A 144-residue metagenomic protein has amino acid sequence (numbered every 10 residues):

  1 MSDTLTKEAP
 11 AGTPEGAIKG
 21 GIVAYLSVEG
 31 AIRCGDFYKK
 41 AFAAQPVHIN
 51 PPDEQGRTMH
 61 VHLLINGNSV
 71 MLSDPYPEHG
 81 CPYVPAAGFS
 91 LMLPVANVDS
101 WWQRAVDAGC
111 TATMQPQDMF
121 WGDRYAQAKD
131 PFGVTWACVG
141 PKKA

Functional and structural regions predicted by a protein language model:
S2-S27, G35-P131, C138-A144: Vicinal oxygen chelate
